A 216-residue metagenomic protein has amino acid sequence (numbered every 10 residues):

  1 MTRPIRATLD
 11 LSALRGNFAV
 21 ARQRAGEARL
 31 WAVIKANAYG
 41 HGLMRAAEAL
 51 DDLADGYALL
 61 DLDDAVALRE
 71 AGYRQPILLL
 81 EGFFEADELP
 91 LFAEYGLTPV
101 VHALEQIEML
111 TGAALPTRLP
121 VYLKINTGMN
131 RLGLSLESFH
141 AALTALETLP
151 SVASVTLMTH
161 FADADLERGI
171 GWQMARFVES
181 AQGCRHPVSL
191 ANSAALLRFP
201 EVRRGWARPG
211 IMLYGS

Functional and structural regions predicted by a protein language model:
M1-T98, L104: A charged N-terminal "starter" segment
T2-R3, A36-A49, Y95, I107-P120 (+1 more regions): Active-site loop/helix belt of alpha/beta enzymes
